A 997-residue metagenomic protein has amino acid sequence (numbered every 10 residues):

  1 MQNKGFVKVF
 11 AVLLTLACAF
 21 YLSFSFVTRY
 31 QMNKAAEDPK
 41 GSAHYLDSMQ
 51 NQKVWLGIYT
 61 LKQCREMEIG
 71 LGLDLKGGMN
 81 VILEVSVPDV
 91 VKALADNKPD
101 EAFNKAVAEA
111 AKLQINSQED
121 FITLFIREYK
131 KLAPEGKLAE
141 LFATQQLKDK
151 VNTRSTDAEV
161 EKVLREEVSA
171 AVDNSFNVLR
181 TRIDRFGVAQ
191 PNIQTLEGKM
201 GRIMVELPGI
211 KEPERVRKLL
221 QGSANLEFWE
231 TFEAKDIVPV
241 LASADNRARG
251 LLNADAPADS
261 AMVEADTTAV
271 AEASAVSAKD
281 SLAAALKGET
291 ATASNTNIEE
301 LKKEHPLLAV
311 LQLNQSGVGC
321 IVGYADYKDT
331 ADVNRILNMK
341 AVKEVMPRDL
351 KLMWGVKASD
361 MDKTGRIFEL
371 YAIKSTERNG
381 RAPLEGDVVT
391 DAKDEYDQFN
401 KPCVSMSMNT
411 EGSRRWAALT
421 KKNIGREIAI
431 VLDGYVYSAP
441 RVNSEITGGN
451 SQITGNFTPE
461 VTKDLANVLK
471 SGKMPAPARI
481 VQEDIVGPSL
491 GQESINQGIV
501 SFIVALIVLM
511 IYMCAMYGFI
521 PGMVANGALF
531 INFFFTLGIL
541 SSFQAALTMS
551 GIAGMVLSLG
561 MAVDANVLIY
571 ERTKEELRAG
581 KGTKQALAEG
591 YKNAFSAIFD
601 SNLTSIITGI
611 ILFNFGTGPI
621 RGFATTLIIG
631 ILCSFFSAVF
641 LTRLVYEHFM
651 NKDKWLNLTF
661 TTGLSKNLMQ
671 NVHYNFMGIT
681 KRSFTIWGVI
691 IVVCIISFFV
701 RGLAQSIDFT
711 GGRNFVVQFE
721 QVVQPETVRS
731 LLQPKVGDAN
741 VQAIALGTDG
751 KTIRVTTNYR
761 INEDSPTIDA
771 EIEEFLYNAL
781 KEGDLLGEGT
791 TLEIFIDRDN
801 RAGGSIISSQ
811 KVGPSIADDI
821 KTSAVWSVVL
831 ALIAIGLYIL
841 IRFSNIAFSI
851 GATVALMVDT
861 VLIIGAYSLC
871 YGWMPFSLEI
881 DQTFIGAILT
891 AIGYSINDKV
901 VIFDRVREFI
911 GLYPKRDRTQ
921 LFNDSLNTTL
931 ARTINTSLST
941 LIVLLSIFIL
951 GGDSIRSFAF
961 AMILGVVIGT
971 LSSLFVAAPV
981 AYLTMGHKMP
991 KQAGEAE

Functional and structural regions predicted by a protein language model:
M1-R65, I69, D89-F125, Y129-K130 (+4 more regions): Interfacial helix-loop-helix hairpins and adjacent transmembrane helices of multi-pass alpha-helical membrane proteins
K8, V12, I531, T536-I539 (+4 more regions): Hydrophobic alpha-helical transmembrane segments of membrane transport and translocation systems, primarily multi-pass
S23-Q31, Q52, E66-M79, L83-D433 (+5 more regions): Non-transmembrane, solvent-exposed regions of membrane trafficking/translocation machinery
L179, S489-L509, M561, A579-T617 (+11 more regions): Pore- and gate-forming transmembrane helices of large, multi-pass membrane proteins
E206, G449-Q452, E460-V508, D784-L830: Juxtamembrane "pre-transmembrane" interface segments
F502, S542, L559-A565, F599-N602 (+5 more regions): Hydrophobic transmembrane alpha-helical segments of multi-pass transport and channel proteins
F519-I569, S849-E908, F975: Hydrophobic transmembrane alpha-helices and their membrane-interface caps in long multi-pass transport proteins
I696-I744: Juxtamembrane segments of multi-pass membrane proteins
